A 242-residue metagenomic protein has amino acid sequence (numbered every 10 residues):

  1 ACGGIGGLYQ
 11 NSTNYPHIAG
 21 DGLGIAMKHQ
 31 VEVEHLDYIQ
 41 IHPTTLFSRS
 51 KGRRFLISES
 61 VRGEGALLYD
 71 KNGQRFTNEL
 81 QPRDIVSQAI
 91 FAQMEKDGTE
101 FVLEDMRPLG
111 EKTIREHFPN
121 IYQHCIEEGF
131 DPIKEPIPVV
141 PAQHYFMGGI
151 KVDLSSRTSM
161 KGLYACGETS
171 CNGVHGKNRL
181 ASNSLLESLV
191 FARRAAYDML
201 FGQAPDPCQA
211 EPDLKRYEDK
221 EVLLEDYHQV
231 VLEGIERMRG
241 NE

Functional and structural regions predicted by a protein language model:
A1-G6, F130, T169-C171: Glycine-/small-residue-rich beta->alpha transition segments that form the dinucleotide
A1-V31, H35: FAD-binding core/adjacent interface of flavoenzyme oxidoreductases
I5-G7, Q40, T158: Glycine-rich nucleotide phosphate-binding loop and flanking beta-alpha elements of Rossmann-like dinucleotide-binding
Y9-H17, G52-L56, R179-L186: Alpha-helix capping and helix-loop boundary segments enriched in small/acidic/polar residues
I25, V31-D131, D198: An anion/pyrophosphate-binding glycine-rich loop and adjacent beta-alpha core in soluble alpha-beta enzymes
V33-L36, P132-V140, Q203-P212: Flexible, glycine/charged-enriched surface loops at secondary-structure junctions
R62, Y69-E95, T99, Y145-M147 (+2 more regions): Glycine- and aromatic-enriched mobile tails/lids
H117-L163: FAD/FMN-dependent oxidoreductases across multiple families
